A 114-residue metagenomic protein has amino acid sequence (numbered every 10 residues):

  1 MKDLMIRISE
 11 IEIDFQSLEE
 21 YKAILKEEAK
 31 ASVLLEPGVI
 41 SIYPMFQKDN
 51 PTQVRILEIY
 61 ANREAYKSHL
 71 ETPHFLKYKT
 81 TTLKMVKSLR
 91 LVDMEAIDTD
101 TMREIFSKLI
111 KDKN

Functional and structural regions predicted by a protein language model:
M1-K2, M45-T52, K79-N114: Glycine-rich beta-strand-turn "strand-cap" elements at beta-sheet edges
L4-E12, S41-L70, K108-L109: Short, well-ordered beta-strand segments in beta-rich or mixed alpha/beta enzyme and ligand-binding folds
M5-E36, P44: N-terminal first-folded block
L18-E20, Q53, A65, D100: Intrinsically disordered, low-complexity acidic/polar segments
E27, A31-I40, I59-D93: An amphipathic, aromatic/His-enriched active-site/gating alpha helix that lines ligand/cofactor pockets
